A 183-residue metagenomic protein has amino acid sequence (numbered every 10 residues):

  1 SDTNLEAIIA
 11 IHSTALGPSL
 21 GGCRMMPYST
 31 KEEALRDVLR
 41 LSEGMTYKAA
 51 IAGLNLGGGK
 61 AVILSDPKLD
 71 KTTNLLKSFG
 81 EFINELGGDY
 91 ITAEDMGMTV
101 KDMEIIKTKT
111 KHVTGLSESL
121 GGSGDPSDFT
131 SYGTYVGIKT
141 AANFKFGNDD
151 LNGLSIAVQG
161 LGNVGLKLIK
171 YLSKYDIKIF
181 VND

Functional and structural regions predicted by a protein language model:
S1-G124: N-terminal ligand-binding/catalytic initiation module
D125-D183: Glycine-rich phosphate/diphosphate-binding loop of Rossmann-like nucleotide-binding domains
